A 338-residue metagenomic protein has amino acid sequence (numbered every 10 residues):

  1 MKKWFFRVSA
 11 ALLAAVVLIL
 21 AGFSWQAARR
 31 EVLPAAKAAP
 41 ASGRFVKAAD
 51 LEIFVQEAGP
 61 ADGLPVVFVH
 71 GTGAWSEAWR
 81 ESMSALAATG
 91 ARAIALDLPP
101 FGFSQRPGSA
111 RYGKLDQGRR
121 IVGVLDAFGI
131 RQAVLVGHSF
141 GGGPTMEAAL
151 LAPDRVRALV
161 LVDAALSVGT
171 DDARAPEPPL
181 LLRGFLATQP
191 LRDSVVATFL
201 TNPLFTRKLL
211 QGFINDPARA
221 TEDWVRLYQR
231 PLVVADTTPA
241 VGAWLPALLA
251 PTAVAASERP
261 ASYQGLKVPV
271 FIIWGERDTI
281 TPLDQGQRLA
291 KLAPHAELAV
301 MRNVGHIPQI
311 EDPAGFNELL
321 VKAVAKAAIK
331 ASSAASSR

Functional and structural regions predicted by a protein language model:
M1-L64, A88-A91, I130-R131, V324-R338: Alpha/beta-hydrolase fold catalytic core
S24-A35, D172-R174, A197-Q264: Conserved alpha/beta-hydrolase catalytic His-Asp/Glu region
A48-A58, A95-F140, A175-E177, E318: Active-site loop/oxyanion-hole signature of alpha/beta-hydrolase fold enzymes
A58-F103: Conserved HGGG/HGGXW glycine-rich cap/lid loop of the alpha/beta-hydrolase fold
R131-A175: Conserved hydrolase catalytic core segment
L266, I272-W274: Short beta-strand/loop motif that positions the catalytic acidic residue of the alpha/beta-hydrolase fold
R277-T281: Acidic catalytic loop of the alpha/beta-hydrolase fold
P294-R338: Catalytic active-site module of serine/aspartate enzymes centered on a nucleophile-bearing elbow/loop
